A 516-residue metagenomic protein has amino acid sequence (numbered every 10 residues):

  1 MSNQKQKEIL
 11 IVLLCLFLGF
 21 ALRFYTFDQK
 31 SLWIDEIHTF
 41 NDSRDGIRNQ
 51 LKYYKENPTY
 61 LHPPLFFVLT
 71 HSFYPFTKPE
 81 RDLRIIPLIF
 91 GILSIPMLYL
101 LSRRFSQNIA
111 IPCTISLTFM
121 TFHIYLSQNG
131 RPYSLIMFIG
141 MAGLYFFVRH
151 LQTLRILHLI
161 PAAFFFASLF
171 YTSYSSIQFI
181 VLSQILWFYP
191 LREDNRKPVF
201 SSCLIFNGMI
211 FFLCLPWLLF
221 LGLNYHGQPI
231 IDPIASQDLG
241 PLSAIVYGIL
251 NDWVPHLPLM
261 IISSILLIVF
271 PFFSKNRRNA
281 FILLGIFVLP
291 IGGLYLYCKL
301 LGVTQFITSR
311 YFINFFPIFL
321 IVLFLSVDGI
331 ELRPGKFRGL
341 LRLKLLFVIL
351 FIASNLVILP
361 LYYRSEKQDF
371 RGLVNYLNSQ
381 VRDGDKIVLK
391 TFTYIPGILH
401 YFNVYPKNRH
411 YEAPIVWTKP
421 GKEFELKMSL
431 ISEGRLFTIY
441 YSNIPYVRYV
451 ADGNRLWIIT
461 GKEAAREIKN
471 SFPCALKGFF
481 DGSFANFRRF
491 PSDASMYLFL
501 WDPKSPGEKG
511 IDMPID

Functional and structural regions predicted by a protein language model:
S2-V12: N-terminal membrane topogenic signal
C15, G19-G335, L341-I515: Membrane-proximal helix-loop-helix interfaces that form the catalytic/acceptor-binding platform of multi-pass membrane
